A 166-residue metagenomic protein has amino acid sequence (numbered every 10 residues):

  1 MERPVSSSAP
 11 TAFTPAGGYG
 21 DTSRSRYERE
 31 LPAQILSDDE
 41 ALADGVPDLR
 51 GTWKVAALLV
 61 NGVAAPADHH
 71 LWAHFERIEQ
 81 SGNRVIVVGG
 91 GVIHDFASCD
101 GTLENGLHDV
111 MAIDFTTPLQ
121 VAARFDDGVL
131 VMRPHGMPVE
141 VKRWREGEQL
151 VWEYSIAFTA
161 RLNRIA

Functional and structural regions predicted by a protein language model:
M1-R84, I165-A166: Amphipathic/hydrophobic helical signal segments and adjacent flexible N-terminal regions that mediate secretion
L58-N61, I86-E146: Contiguous, well-ordered beta-strand patches that form the walls/edges of small beta-barrel/beta-sandwich domains
E76, V85, L130, A160: A broad, low-specificity signal marking well-ordered, structured residues that form hydrophobic/aromatic
Q149-A157: Short, exposed beta-strand-loop hairpins at the edges of beta-sheets in extracellular/periplasmic proteins
T159-I165: Edge beta-strands of extracellular beta-sandwich domains
